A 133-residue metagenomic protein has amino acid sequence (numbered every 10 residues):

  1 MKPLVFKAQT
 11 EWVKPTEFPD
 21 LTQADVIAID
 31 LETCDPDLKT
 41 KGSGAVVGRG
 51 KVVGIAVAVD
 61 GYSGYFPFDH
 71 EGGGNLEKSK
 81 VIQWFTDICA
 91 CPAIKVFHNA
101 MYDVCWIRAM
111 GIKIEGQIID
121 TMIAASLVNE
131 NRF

Functional and structural regions predicted by a protein language model:
M1-F133: Conserved RNase H-like, two-metal-ion catalytic cores of nucleic-acid enzymes
